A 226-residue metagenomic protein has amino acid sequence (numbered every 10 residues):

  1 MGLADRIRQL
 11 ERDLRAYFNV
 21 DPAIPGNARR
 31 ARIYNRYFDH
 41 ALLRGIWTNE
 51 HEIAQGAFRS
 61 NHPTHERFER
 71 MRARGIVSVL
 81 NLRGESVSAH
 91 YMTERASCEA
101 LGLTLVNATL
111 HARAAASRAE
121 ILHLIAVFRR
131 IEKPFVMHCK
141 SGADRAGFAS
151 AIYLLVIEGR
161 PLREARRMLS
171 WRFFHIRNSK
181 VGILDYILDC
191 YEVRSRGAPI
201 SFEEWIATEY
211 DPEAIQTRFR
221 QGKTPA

Functional and structural regions predicted by a protein language model:
M1-F135, F148-A226: Cys-dependent protein tyrosine phosphatase-like superfamily
C139: Short cysteine clusters
G142: Substrate/cofactor-recognition hotspot
R145: Conserved SAM/SAH-binding loop-helix junction of Class I S-adenosyl-L-methionine-dependent methyltransferases
